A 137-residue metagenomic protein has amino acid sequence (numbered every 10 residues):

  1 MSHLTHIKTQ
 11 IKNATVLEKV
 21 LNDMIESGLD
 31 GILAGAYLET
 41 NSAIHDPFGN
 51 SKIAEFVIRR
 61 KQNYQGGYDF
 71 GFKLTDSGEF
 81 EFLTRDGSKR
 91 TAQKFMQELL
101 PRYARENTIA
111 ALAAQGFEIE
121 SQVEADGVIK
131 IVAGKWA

Functional and structural regions predicted by a protein language model:
M1-A137: Interaction-mediating elements
